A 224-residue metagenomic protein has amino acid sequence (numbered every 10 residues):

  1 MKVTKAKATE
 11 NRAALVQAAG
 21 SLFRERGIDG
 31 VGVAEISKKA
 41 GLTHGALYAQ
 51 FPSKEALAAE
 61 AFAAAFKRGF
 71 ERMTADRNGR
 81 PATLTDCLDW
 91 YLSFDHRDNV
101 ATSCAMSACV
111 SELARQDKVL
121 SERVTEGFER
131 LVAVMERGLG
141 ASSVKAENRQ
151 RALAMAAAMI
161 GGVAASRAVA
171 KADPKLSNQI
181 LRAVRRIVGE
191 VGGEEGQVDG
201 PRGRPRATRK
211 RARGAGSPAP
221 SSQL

Functional and structural regions predicted by a protein language model:
M1-E10, E194-L224: N-terminal intrinsically disordered/low-complexity leader segments
A6, P52-A56, E60, N78 (+4 more regions): Residues in soluble alpha-helical coiled-coils and helical-bundle/repeat scaffolds
A14, A18-A56, E60: Helix-turn-helix
A18-R26, R72, D76, A158-A165: Solvent-exposed, amphipathic alpha-helical segments
E60, E71-S103, M155: Hydrophobic alpha-helical connector segments
A63-G69: Short, basic, alpha-helical segments at the C-terminal edge of helix-turn-helix-like DNA-binding modules
L84-D86, D98-T125: Amphipathic alpha-helical segments used for helix-helix packing
K118-E126, R130, L139-G200, R206 (+1 more regions): Hydrophobic/aromatic-rich alpha-helical bundle segments in the mid-to-C-terminal region
